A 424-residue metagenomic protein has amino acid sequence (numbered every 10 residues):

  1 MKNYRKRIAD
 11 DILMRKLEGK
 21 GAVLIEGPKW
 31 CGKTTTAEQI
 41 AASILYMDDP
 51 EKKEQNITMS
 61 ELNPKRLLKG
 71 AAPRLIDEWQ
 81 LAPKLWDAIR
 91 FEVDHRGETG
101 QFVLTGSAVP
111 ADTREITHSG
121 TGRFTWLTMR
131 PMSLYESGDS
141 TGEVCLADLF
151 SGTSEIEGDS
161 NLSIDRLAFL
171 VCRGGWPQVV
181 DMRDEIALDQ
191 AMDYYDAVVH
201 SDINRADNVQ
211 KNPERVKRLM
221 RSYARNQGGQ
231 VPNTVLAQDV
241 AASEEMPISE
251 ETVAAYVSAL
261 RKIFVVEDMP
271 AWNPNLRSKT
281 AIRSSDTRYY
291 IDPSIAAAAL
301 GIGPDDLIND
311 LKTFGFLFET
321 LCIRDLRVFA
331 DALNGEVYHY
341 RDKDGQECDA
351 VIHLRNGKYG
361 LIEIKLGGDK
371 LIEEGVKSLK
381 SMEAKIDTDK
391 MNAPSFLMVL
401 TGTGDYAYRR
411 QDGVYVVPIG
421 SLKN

Functional and structural regions predicted by a protein language model:
M1-M14: N-terminal pre-Walker A segment at the start of P-loop NTPase domains
I25: Hydrophobic anchor at the beta1->P-loop junction of P-loop NTPases
K33-T34: Conserved lysine of the Walker
L45-P73: Short glycine-rich substrate-engagement loop in P-loop NTPases that contacts/grips substrate
W86-P110, H118: Conserved catalytic/switch belt of AAA+ P-loop NTPases
R114-G229: Interdomain motor-coupling "hinge/lid" segment immediately C-terminal to the ATP-binding subdomain of NTP-driven enzymes
D184-K358: Accessory nucleic acid-recognition modules appended to NTPase machines
G402-N424: Domain-level recognition of nuclease-like catalytic cores that cleave nucleotide substrates
